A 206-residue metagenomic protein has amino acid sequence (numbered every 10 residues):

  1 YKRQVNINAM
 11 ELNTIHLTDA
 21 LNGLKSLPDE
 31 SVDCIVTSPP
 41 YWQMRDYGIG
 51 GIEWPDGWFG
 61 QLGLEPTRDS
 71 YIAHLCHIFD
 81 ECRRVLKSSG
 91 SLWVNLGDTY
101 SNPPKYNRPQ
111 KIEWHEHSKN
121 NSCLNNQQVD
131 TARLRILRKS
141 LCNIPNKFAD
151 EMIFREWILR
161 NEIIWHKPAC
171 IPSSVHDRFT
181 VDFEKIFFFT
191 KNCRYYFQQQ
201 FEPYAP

Functional and structural regions predicted by a protein language model:
Y1-P206: S-adenosyl-L-methionine-dependent nucleic acid methyltransferase catalytic domains
